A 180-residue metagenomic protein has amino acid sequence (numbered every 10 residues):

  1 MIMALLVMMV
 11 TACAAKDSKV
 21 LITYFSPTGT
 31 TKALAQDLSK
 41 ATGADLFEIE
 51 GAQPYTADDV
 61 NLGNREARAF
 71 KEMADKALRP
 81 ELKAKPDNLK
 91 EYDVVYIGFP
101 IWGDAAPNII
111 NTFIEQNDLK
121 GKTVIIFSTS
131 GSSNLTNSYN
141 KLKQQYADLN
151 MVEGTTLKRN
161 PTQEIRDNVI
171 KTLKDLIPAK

Functional and structural regions predicted by a protein language model:
M1-M9: Bacterial N-terminal signal peptides
M8, C13-V94, D104-A106, N111 (+2 more regions): N-terminal beta1-alpha1-beta2 submodule of the flavodoxin-like/Rossmannoid cofactor-binding fold
T42, N117, Y146-L149: A structural signal for short coil/turn segments at secondary-structure junctions
F99-P100: Glycine-rich, N-terminal phosphate-binding loop of Rossmann-like dinucleotide-binding domains
I125-P161: Short, glycine-/small-residue-rich phosphate/pyrophosphate-handling segment
